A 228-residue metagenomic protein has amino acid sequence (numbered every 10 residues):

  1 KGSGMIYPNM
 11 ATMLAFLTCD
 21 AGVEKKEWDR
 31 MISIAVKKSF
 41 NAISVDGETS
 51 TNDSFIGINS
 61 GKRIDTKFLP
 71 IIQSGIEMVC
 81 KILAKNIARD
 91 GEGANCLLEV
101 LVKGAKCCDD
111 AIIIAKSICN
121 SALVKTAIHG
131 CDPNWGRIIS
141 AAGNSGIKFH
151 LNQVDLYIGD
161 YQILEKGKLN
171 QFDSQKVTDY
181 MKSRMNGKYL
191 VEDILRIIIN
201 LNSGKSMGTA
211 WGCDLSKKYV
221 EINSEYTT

Functional and structural regions predicted by a protein language model:
G2-T228: A structural signal for small-residue-enriched, beta-sheet-centric alpha/beta enzyme cores and oligomeric scaffold folds
